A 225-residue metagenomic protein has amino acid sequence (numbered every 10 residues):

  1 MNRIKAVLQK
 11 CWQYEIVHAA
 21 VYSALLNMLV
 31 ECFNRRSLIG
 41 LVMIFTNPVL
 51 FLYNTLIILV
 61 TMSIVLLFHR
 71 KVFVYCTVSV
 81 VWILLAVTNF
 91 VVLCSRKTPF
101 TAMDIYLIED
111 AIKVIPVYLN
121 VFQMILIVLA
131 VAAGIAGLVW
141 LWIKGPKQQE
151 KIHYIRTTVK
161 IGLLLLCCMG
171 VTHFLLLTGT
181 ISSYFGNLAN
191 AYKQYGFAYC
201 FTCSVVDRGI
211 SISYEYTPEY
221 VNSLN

Functional and structural regions predicted by a protein language model:
N2-Y192: Transmembrane and membrane-interface helices of multi-pass, inner-membrane envelope-modifying transferases
L176-N225: Soluble catalytic regions of membrane-associated enzymes that act on cell-envelope and secretory-pathway components
